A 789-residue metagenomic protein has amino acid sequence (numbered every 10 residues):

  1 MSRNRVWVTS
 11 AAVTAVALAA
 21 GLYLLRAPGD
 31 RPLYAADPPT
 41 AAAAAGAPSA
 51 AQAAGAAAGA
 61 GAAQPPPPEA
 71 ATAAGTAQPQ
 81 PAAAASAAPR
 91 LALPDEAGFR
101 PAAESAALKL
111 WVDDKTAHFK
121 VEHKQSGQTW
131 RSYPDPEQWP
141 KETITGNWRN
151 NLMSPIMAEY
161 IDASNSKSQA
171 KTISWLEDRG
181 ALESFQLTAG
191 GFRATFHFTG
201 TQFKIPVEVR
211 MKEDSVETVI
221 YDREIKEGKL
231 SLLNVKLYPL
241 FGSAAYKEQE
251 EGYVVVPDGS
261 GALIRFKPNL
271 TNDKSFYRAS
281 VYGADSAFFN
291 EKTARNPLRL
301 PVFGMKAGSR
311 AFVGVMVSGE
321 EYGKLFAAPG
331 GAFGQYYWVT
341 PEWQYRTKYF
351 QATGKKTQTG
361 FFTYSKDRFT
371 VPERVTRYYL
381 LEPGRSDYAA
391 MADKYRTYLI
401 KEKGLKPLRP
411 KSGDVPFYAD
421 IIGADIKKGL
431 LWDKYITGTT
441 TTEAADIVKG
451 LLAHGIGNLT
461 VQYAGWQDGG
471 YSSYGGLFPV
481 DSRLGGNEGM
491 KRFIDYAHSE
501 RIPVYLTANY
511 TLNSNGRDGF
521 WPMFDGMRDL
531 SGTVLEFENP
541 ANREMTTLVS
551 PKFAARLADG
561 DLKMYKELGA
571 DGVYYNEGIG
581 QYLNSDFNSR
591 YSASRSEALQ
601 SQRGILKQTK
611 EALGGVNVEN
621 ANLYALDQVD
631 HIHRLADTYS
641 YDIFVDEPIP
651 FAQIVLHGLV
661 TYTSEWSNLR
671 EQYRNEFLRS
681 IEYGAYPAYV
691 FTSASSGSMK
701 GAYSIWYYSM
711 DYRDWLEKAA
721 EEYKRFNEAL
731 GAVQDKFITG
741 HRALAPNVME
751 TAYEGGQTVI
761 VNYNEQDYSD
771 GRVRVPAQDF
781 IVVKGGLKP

Functional and structural regions predicted by a protein language model:
S2-A12: N-terminal Sec-pathway targeting helices
A11-G21: Hydrophobic membrane-insertion alpha-helices, especially the h-region of bacterial N-terminal signal peptides
L22-P38: Sec-dependent signal peptide cleavage junction
Y34-A43, P68-N151, E750, D767-A777 (+2 more regions): Beta-strand-rich N-terminal accessory domains
P101-L459: Carbohydrate-recognition beta-sandwich/jelly-roll modules in extracellular/periplasmic carbohydrate-active proteins
V112-K124, K141, R295, M305-V313 (+7 more regions): Active-site-proximal substrate-binding groove within the catalytic cores of carbohydrate-active enzymes
P410-D495, S499-L557, Q581-N584: Aromatic-lined carbohydrate-binding/catalytic grooves of carbohydrate-active enzymes
T460-Y463, L506, K566-I579, S680: Hydrophobic transmembrane helix bundles of membrane-integrated enzymes that assemble and modify cell-envelope
